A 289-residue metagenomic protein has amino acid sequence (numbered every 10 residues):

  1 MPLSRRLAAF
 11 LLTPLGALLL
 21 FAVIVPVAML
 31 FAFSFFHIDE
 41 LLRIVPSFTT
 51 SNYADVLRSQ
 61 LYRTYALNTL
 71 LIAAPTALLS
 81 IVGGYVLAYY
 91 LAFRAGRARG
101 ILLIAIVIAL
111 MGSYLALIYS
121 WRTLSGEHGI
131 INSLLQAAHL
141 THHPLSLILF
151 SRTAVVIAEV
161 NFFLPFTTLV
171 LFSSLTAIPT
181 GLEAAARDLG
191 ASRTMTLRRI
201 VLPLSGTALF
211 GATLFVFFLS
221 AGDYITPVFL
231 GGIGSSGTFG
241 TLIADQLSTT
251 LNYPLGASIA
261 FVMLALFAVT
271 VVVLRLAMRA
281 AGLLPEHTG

Functional and structural regions predicted by a protein language model:
M1-R5: Short, Lys/Arg-rich, polar N-terminal cytosolic tail immediately upstream of the first transmembrane signal-anchor
L7-D39, A54-P144, L149-T176, L204 (+3 more regions): Membrane-water interface segments at the C-terminal ends of transmembrane alpha-helices in multi-pass inner-membrane
L41-P46, T50, V56: Short, membrane-interfacial amphipathic segments enriched in basic
L42-P46, I225-L251, T288-G289: Glycine-rich helix-loop "coupling/hinge" segments at transmembrane-helix boundaries in multipass transporters
F48-T49, E127-H128, S174-A184, R193-M195 (+4 more regions): Transmembrane helix boundary and interhelical loop/hinge segments in multi-pass membrane proteins
S51, D55, G100-L103, S133-A137 (+4 more regions): Short amphipathic alpha-helical coupling elements at transmembrane boundaries
L182, A277-G289: Short cytosolic juxtamembrane segments of multi-pass membrane proteins
L189-G190, P203: Glycine/proline-centered hinge or cleavage motifs at structural transition points of membrane proteins
